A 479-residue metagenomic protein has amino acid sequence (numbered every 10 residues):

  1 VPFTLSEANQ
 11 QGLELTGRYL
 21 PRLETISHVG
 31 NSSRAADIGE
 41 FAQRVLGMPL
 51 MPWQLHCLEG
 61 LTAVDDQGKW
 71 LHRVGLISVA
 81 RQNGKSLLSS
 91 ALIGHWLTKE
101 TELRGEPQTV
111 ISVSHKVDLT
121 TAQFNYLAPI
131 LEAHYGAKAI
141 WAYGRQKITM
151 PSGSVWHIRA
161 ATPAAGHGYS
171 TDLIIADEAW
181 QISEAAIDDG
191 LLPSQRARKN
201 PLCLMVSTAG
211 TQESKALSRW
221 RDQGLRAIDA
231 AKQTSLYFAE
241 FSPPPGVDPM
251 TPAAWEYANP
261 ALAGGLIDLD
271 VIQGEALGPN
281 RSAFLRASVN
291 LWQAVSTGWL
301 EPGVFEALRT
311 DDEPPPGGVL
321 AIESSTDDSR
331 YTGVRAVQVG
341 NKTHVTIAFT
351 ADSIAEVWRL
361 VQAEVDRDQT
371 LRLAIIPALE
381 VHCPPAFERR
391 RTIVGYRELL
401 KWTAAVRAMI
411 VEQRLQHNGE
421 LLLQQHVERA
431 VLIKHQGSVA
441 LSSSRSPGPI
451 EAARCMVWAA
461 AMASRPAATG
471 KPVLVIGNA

Functional and structural regions predicted by a protein language model:
P2-G318, I322, Q436: Phosphate/NTP-binding elements of NTP-utilizing enzymes
L5-R18, A35-A36, E40, N290-L291 (+1 more regions): C-terminal nuclease/phosphodiesterase catalytic domains that cleave nucleic-acid phosphodiester bonds
V45, G166, I182, T346-E356 (+2 more regions): Short, contiguous acidic/charged loop-to-helix segments that flank catalytic cores in large enzymes
Q54, I175, A307, E313 (+9 more regions): Conserved luminal/periplasmic juxtamembrane motif of membrane-embedded glycan-processing enzymes
S78, V113, P151, R159-A161 (+11 more regions): Generic beta-strand/beta-sheet core signal
S90-T98, D327-G340, W458-A459: Acidic, metal-ligating active-site segments
M150-S152, L173, F241, R309 (+1 more regions): Nucleic-acid-processing active sites and adjacent nucleic-acid-binding tracks, predominantly divalent metal-dependent
H382-R389: Conserved helicase motor "Helicase C" RecA-like lobe of SF1/SF2 P-loop NTPases
